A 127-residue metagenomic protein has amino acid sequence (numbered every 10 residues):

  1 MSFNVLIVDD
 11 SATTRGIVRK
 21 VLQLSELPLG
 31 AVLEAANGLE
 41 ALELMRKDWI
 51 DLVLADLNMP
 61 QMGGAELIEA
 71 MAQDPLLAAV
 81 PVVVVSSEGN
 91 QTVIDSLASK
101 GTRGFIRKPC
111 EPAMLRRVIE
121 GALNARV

Functional and structural regions predicted by a protein language model:
A12-L33, K100: Two-component/phosphorelay signaling modules centered on CheY-like receiver
E34-E43, G64: Helix N-cap/capping motif at the beta->alpha junctions
E43, A65-A78: Short amphipathic alpha-helix used as the core "switch/output" element in two-component signaling
D48-L54: Active-site beta3 strand of CheY-like receiver
M59: Receiver (REC) domain active-site loop signature in two-component systems and cognate sites in sensor histidine kinases
E66, G89-I106, R117: Alpha4 helix (beta4-alpha4-beta5 surface) of REC/receiver domains from two-component response regulators
C110-I119: C-terminal output helix
